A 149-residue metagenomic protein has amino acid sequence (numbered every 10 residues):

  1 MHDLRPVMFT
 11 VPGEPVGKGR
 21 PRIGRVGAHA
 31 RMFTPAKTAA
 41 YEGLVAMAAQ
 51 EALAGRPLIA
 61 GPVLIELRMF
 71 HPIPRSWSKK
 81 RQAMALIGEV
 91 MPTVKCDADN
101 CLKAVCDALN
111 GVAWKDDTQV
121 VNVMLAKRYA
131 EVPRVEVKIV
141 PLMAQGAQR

Functional and structural regions predicted by a protein language model:
M1-R149: Acidic, proline/glycine-enriched N-terminal capping motif
